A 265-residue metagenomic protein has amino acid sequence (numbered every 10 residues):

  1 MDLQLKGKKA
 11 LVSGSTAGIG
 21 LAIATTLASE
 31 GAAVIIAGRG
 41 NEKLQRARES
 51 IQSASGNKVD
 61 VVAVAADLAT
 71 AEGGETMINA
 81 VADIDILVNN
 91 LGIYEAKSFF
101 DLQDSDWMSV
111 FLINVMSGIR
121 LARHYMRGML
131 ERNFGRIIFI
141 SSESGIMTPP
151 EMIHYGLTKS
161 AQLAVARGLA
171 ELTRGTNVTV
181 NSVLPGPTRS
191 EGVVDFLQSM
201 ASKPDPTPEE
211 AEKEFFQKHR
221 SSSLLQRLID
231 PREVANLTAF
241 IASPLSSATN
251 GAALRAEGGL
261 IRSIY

Functional and structural regions predicted by a protein language model:
K9, T16-A17: Conserved glycine-rich cofactor-binding loop
S98-F99, D106-F111, H219: Substrate-binding pocket helix/loop in short-chain dehydrogenase/reductase
A122, T158, A166: Active-site helix of classical SDR
R127, E171-L172, S247: Alpha-helical segment proximal to the catalytic Tyr-Lys
S142: Residue(s) in the substrate-gating loop at a strand-loop-helix junction that position the organic substrate next
M147, T238-A239, L245, N250-Y265: Short C-terminal tail/terminal secondary-structure segment of NAD(P)H-dependent dehydrogenase/reductase domains
R174, T179, T249-G251: Short, small/polar-rich loop/turn modules that mediate ligand/substrate recognition or access, typified
